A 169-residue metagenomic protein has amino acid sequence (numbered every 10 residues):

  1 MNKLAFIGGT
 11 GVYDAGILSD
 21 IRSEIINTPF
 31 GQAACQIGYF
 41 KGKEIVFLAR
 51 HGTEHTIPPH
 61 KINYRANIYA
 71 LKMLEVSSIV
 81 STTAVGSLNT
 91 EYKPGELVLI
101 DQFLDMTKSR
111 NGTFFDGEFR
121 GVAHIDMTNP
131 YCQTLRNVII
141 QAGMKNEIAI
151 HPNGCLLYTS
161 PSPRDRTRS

Functional and structural regions predicted by a protein language model:
M1-M127: Metabolite-binding pocket within alpha/beta catalytic cores that recognizes anionic/polar moieties
H60, P152, P163-D165: A generic "cationic amphipathic patch" detector
A66-Y69, T134, V138, R164: Short Gly/charged-rich anion-binding patches and loops
P130-S160: Active-site rim beta-loop-alpha module in soluble metabolic enzymes
Y158-S169: Single conserved hydrophobic/aromatic residue that forms the stacking wall/gate of nucleotide- or nucleobase-binding
